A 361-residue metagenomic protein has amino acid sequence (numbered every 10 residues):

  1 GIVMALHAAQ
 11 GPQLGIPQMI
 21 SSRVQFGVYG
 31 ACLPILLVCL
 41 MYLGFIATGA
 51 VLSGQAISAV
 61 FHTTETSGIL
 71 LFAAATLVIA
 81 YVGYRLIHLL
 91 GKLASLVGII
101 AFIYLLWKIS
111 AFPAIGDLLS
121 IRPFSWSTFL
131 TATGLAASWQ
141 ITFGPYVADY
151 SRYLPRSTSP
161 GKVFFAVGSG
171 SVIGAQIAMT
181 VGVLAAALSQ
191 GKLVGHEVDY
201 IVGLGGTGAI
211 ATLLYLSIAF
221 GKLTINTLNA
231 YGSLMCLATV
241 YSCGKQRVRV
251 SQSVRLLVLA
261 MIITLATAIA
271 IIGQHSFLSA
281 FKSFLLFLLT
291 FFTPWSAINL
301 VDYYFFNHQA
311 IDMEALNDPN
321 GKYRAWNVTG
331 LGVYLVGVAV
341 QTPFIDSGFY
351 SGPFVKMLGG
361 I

Functional and structural regions predicted by a protein language model:
A8-A9, T48-V60, A73-A94, F112 (+2 more regions): Membrane-water interface regions at transmembrane-helix termini and the short interhelical loops of multi-pass membrane
M19-R23, A50-S67, P155, N229-A260 (+1 more regions): Helix-loop-helix connectors at the membrane interface of multi-pass transporters/channels
P34-C39, V60-V82, L96-W107, T133-V147 (+1 more regions): Transmembrane alpha-helical segments of multi-pass small-molecule transport proteins
Q55-I69, R85-A94, H196-G206, L213 (+5 more regions): Transmembrane helix-loop boundary segments of multi-pass membrane transporters
T63, L96-R122, A136-I141, T180-L188 (+2 more regions): Hydrophobic alpha-helical segments and their helix-loop junctions in multi-pass secondary transporters
L106-F112, I121-A185, G208-A230, Y323-Q341: Hydrophobic, membrane-embedded alpha-helices of multi-pass small-molecule transporters
V240-H275, K322-T342: Loop-to-transmembrane helix boundary motifs in multi-pass membrane proteins
W295-I361: C-terminal membrane-solvent junction of multi-pass transporters and transport-like membrane proteins
